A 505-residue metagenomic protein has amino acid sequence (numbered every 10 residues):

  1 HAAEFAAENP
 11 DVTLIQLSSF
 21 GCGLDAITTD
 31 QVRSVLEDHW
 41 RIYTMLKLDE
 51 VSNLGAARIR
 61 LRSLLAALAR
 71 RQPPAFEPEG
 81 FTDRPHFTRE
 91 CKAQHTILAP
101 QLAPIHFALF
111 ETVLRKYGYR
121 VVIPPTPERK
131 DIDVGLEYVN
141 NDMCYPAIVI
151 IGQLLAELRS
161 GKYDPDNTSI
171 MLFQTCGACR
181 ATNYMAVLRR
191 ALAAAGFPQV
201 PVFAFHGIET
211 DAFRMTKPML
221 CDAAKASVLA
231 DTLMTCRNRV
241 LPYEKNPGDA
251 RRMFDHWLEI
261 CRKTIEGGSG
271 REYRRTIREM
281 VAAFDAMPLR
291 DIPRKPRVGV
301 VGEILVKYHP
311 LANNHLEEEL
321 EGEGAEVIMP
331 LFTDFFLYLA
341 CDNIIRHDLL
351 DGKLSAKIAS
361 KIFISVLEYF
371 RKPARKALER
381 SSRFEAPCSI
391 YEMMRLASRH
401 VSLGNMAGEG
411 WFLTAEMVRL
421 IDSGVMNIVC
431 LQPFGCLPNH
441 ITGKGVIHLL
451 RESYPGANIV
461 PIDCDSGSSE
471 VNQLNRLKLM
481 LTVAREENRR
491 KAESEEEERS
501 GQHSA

Functional and structural regions predicted by a protein language model:
H1-A505: An N-terminal assembly and electron-transfer interface module characteristic of large anaerobic redox and radical
